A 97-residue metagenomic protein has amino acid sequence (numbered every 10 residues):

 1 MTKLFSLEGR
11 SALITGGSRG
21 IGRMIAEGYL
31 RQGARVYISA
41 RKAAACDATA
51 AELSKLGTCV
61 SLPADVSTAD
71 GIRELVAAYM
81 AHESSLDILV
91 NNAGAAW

Functional and structural regions predicted by a protein language model:
M1-L13: Flexible N-terminal pre-Rossmann segment of NAD(P)-dependent oxidoreductases
S11, S18-G20: Conserved glycine-rich cofactor-binding loop
Y29: Aromatic pocket-lining residues of Rossmann-like dinucleotide-binding sites
Q32-A48: Conserved glycine-rich Rossmann-like NAD(P)H-binding loop of the short-chain dehydrogenase/reductase
A43-A44, P63-L75: The beta1-alpha1 cofactor-binding region of Rossmann-like NAD(H)/NADP(H)-dependent oxidoreductases
C59-S61: Hydrophobic/aromatic anchor residues within beta-strands of the central parallel beta-sheet of Rossmann-like
D87-I88: Conserved catalytic-site loops of classical short-chain dehydrogenases/reductases
A93-W97: Conserved NAD(P)H cofactor-binding loop of Rossmann-fold oxidoreductase domains
